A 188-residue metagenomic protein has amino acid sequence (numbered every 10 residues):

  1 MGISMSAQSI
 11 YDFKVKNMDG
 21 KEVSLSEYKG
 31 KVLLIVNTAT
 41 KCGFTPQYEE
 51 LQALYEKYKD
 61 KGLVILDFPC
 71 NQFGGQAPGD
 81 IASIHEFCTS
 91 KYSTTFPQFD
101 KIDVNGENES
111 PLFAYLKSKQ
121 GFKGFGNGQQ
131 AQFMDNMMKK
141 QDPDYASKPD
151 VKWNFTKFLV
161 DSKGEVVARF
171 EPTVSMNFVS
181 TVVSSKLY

Functional and structural regions predicted by a protein language model:
G2-S26, P46: N-terminal "domain-start" segment that seeds a small globular fold
I10-Y11, L33, N154-T156: Short loop/turn microsegments at loop-to-beta-strand junctions
K29-L33, T40-K41, T45-P69, H85-Y92: Conserved helix-turn-beta segment immediately C-terminal to the redox Cys motif in thioredoxin-like folds
E50-A53, G79, S83, F87 (+3 more regions): Extracytoplasmic/secreted proteins, especially bacterial periplasmic and envelope-associated proteins
K61-I81, T95-G106: Thiol-based oxidoreductase modules, predominantly thioredoxin-like and allied folds used for disulfide exchange
S93-T173: Thiol/selenol-based redox catalytic cores and closely related redox-interacting motifs
V167-Y188: Non-catalytic, surface beta->alpha helical segment in thiol-disulfide oxidoreductase systems
